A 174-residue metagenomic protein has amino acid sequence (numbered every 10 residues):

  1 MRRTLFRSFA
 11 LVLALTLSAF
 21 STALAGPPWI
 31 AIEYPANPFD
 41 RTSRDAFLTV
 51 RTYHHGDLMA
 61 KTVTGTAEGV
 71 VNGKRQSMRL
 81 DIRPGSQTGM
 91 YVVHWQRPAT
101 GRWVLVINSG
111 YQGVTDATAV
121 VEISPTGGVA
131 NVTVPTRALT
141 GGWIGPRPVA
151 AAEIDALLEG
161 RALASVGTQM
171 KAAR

Functional and structural regions predicted by a protein language model:
M1-R7: Positively charged n-region of N-terminal signal peptides that target proteins for export
R3, A14, S77-M78: Hydrophobic alpha-helical segments and their boundary regions
S8-A19: Bacterial N-terminal signal peptides
L24-R174: N-terminal soluble domains immediately following signal/targeting peptides that reside in extracytoplasmic
